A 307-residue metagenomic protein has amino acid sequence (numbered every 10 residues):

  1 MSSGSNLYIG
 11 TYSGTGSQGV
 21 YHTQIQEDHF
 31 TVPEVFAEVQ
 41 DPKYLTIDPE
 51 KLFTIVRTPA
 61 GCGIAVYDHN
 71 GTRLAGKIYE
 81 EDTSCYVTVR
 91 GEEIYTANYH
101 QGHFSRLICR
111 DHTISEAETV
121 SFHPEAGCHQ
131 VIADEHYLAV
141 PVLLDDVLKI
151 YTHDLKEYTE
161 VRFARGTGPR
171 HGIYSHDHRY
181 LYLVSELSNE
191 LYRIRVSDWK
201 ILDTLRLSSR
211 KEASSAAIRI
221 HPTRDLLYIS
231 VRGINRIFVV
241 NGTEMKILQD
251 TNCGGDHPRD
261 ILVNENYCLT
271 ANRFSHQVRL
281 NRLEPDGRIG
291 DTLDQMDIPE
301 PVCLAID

Functional and structural regions predicted by a protein language model:
L7-Y8, Y12-S13, K77, Y86-V89 (+5 more regions): Structural preference for solvent-exposed beta-strand-turn elements and adjacent flexible terminal/loop segments within
I9-G14, T54-T58, T96-H100, V140-L144 (+3 more regions): Conserved beta-strand positions in repeat-built beta-propeller and related beta-rich domains
G16-Y21, G61-A65, H103-R106, D146-I150 (+3 more regions): Structural motif
T23-H29, Y67-N70, L107-T113, I194-W199 (+2 more regions): Short loop/turn segments immediately following beta-strands, especially the blade-tip and inter-blade linker loops
T31-E38, R73-I78, S115-F122, K156-F163 (+3 more regions): A short beta-strand motif characteristic of beta-propeller blades
V32-R90: Blade-loop segments of beta-propeller domains
V39-P49, E80-E92, S121-E135, F163-H178 (+3 more regions): Beta-rich, blade/repeat-based domains predominating in secreted/periplasmic proteins but also intracellular
L138-N189: Loop-centered beta-sheet repeat module
